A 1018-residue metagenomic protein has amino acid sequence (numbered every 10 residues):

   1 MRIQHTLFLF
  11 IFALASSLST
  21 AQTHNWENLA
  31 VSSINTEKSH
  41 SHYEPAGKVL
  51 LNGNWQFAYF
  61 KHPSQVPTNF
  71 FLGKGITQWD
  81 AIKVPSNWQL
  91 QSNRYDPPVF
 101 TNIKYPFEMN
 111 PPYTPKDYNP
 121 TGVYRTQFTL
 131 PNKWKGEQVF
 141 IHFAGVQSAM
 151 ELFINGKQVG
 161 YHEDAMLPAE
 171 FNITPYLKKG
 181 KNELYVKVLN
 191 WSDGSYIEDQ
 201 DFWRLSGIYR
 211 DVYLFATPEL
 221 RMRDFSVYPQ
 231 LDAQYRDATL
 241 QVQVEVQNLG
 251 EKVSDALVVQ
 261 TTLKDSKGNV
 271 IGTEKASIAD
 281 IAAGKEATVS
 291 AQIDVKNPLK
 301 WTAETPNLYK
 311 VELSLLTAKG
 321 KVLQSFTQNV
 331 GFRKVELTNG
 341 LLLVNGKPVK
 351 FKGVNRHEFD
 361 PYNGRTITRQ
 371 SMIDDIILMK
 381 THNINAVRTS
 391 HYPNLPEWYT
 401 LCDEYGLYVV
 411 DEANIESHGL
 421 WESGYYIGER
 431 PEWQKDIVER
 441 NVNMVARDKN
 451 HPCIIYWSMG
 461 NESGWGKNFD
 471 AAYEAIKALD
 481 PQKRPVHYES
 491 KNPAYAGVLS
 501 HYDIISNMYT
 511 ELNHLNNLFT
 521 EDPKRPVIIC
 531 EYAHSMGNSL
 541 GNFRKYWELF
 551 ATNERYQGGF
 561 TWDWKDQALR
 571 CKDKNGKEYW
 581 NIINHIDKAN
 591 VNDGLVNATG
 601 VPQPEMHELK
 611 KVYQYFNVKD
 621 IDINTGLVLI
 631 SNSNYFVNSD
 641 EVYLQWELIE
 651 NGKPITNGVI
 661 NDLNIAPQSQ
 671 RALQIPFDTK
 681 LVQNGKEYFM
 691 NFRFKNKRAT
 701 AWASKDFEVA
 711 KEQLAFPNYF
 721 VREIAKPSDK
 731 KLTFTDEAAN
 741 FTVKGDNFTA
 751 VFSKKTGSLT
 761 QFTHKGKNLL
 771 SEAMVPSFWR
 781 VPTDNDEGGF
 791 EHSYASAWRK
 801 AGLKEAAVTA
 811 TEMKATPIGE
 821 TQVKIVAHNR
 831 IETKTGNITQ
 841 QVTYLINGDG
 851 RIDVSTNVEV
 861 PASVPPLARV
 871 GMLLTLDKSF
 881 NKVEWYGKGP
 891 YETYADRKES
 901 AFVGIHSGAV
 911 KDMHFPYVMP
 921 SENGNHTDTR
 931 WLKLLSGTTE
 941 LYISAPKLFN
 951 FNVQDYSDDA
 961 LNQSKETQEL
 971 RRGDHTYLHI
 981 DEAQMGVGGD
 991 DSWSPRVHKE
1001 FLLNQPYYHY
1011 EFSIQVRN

Functional and structural regions predicted by a protein language model:
Q22-H142, Y196-Q200, L205-I208, D573 (+4 more regions): Extended carbohydrate-recognition surfaces in non-catalytic/accessory domains of CAZymes and lectin-like proteins
Q22-Y43, G47, V84, Q91-N93 (+7 more regions): Extended substrate-binding grooves/exosites of carbohydrate-active enzymes
H24-A30, I34-H42, V159-G160, K179-A216 (+5 more regions): Glycine/proline-rich low-complexity spacer/linker segments in large multi-domain proteins
N25-W26, E37, S41, A58-F60 (+6 more regions): Accessory beta-strand-rich segments of carbohydrate-active enzymes
L90, D96, N190, T302 (+3 more regions): Beta-strand/loop-rich accessory regions of lumenal/periplasmic or secreted enzymes, predominantly carbohydrate-active
P97, P106-T114, E163-A165, I173-V242 (+5 more regions): An acidic-aromatic loop/edge-strand motif
K178-K181, Q243-E336, V682-Q683, Y688-T733: Extended acidic/polar, glycine-enriched regions that form or flank non-catalytic beta-rich accessory modules
V244-E251, S266-G268, F550-K754, V854: Carbohydrate-binding surfaces of carbohydrate-active enzymes
